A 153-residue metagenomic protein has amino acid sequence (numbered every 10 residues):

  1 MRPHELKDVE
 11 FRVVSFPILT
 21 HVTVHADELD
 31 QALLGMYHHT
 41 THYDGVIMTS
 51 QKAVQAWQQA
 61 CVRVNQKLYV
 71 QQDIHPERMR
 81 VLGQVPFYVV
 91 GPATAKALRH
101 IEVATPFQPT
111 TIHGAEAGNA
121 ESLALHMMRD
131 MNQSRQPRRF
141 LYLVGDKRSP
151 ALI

Functional and structural regions predicted by a protein language model:
M1-I153: Signature of uroporphyrinogen-III synthase
